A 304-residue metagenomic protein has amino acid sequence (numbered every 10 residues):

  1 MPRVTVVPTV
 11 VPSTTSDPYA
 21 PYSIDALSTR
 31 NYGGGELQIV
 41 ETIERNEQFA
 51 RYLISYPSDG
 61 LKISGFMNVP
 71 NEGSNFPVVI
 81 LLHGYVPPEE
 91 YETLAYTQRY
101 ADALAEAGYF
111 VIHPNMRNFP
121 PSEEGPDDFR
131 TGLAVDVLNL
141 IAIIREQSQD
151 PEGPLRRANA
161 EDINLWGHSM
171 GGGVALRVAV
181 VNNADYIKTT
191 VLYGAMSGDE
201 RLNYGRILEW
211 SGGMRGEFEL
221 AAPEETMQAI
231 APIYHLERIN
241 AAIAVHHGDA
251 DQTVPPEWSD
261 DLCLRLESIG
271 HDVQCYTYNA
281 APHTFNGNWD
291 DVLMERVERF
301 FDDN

Functional and structural regions predicted by a protein language model:
M1-P21, T29: Ser/Thr-rich, Proline-interspersed low-complexity disordered segments
S28-G73: N-terminal cap/lid segment of alpha/beta-hydrolase-fold proteins
S74-F76, L81-E123: Short substrate-entry loop that stabilizes the transition state in hydrolases
Y91, K188, A195-H235, A241: Mobile cap/lid helix-loop segments that gate and shape the active-site cleft of serine hydrolases
D128-E152: Alpha/beta-hydrolase active-site loop
G172-N183: Short glycine-enriched nucleophile-adjacent loop and the immediately C-terminal alpha-helix near the catalytic center
I239, V245-H247, D251: Short beta-strand/loop motif that positions the catalytic acidic residue of the alpha/beta-hydrolase fold
D260-N304: C-terminal catalytic histidine-bearing segment of alpha/beta-hydrolase fold enzymes
